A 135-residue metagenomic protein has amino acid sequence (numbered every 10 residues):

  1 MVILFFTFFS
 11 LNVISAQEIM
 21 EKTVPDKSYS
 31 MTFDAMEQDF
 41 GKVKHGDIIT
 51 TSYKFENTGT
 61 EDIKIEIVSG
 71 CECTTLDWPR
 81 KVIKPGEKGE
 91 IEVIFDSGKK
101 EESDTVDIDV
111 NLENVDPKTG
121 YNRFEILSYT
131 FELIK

Functional and structural regions predicted by a protein language model:
M1-M20: Bacterial Sec-dependent N-terminal signal peptides
E18-S52, E132-K135: Beta-sheet-dominated interaction scaffolds and their linkers
F40-G46, V82-K84, K99: Short, solvent-exposed beta-strand/turn "edge" segments of beta-rich domains on protein surfaces
F55-G59: Asparagine-centered strand-capping/turn motif at beta-strand->loop junctions
T60-E87: Surface-exposed binding patches on compact interaction domains or structured appendages
I91-K99: Short, hydrophobic beta-strand segments
E101-I134: Terminal connector regions
